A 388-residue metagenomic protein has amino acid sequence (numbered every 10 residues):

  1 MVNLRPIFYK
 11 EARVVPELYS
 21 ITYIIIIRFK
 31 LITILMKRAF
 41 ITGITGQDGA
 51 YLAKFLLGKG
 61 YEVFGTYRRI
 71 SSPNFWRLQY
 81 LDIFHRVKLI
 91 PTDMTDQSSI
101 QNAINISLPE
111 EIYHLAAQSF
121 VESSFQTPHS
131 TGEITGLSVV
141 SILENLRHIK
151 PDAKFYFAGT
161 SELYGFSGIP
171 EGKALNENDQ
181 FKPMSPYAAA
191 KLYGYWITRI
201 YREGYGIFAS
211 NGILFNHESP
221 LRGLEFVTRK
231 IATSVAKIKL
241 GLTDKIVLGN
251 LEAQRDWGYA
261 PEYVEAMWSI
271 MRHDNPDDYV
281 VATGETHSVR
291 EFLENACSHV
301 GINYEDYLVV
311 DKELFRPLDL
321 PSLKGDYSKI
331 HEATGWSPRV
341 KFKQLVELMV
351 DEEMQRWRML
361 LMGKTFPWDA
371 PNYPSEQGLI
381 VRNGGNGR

Functional and structural regions predicted by a protein language model:
Y9-E11, M36: Short, intrinsically disordered, low-complexity terminal segments
E11-E17: Positively charged N-terminal leader segments that act as targeting/secretion signals
Y19-H217, P261, M271, V340 (+1 more regions): N-terminal Rossmann-like NAD(P)+-binding domain of SDR-like oxidoreductases, especially those catalyzing
G58, G65-T66, T92, L224-R388: C-terminal substrate-binding subdomain of Rossmann-fold SDR/epimerase-dehydratase oxidoreductases
P220: Catalytic strand-loop-helix junctions within cyclic-nucleotide turnover domains
